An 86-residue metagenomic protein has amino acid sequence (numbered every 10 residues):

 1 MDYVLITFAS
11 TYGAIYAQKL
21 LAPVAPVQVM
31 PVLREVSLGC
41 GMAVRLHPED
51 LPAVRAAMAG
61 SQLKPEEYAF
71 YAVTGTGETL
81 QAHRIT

Functional and structural regions predicted by a protein language model:
M1, S37-G41, P65: Short connector loops at helix/strand junctions that flank enzyme active sites, especially segments positioning acidic
Y3-T7: Short glycine-/aliphatic-rich beta-strand segments at the starts of folded cytosolic domains
A9-T11, K19-A22, P26-A56: Amphipathic, hydrophobic secondary-structure cores in small proteins
P52-T86: C-terminal structural segments of small proteins and small subunits
